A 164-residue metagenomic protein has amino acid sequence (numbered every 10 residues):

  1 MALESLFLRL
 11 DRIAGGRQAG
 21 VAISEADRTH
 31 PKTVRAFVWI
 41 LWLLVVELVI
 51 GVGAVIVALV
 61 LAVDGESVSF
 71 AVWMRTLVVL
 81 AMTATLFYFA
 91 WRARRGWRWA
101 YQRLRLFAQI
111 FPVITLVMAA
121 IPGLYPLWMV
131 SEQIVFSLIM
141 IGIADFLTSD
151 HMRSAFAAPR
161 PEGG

Functional and structural regions predicted by a protein language model:
M1-G164: Topology signature of small-to-medium multi-pass alpha-helical membrane proteins
